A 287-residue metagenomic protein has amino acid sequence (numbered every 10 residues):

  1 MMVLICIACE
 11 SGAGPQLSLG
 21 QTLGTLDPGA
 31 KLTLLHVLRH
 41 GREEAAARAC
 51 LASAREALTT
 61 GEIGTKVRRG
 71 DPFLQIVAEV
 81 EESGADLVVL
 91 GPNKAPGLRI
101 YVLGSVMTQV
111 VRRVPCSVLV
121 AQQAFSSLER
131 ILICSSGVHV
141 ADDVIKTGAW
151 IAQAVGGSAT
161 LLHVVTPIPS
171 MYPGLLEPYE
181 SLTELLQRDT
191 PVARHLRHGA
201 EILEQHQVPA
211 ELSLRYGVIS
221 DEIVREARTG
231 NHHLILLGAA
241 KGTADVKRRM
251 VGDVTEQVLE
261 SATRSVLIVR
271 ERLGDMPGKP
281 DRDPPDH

Functional and structural regions predicted by a protein language model:
M1-A46, G61, R130-S181, I202-E204 (+3 more regions): Small/aliphatic-rich secondary-structure junction motif
L17, E44-A52, D189-R197: Short, surface-exposed alpha-helical segments at coil->helix boundaries
L26, R39-R42, A49, E56-L90 (+5 more regions): Structural beta-alpha unit
A45, Y101, V144, M171-L175 (+3 more regions): Short, well-ordered secondary-structure micro-motifs
C50-L51, V106-M107, G137-V138, L176-E180 (+3 more regions): Short, hinge-like loop/turn segments at secondary-structure boundaries
V89-P92, S117-Q123, G238, V266-R270: Short beta-strand elements of ligand-binding domains
G91-Q109, L128, L234-E260, D275-P277: Glycine-rich, Arg-bearing micro-motifs that act as flexible, cationic patches
L103-A124: Short, structured interface segments
